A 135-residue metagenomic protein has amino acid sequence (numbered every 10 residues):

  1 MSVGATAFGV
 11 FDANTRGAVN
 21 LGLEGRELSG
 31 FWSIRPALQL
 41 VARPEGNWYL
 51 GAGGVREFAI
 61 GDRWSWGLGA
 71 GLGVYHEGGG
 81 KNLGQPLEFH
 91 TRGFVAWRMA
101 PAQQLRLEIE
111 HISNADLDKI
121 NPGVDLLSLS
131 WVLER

Functional and structural regions predicted by a protein language model:
M1-G9, I34-L40, W66-L68: Transmembrane beta-strand segments of Gram-negative outer membrane beta-barrel proteins
A5, L21-E27, A52-R56, A70-L72 (+2 more regions): Residues on the lipid-exposed face of transmembrane beta-strands in outer-membrane beta-barrel proteins
A5-F11, G25-E27, L40-G46, L72-G78 (+2 more regions): Transmembrane beta-strands of outer-membrane beta-barrel pores
A13-T15, A42-G46, N82-L87, K119-V124: Replace "Gram-negative outer membrane beta-barrel proteins" with "bacterial and organellar outer membrane beta-barrel
N14, V19, P122-R135: Outer-membrane beta-barrel "beta-signal"
S29-I34, D62-W66, P101-L107: Repeated loop/turn-to-beta-strand initiation elements of outer-membrane beta-barrel proteins
G46-A70: Helix-adjacent hinge/juxtasegments
W64-F94: Mid-chain, well-packed structural core segment of small domains
